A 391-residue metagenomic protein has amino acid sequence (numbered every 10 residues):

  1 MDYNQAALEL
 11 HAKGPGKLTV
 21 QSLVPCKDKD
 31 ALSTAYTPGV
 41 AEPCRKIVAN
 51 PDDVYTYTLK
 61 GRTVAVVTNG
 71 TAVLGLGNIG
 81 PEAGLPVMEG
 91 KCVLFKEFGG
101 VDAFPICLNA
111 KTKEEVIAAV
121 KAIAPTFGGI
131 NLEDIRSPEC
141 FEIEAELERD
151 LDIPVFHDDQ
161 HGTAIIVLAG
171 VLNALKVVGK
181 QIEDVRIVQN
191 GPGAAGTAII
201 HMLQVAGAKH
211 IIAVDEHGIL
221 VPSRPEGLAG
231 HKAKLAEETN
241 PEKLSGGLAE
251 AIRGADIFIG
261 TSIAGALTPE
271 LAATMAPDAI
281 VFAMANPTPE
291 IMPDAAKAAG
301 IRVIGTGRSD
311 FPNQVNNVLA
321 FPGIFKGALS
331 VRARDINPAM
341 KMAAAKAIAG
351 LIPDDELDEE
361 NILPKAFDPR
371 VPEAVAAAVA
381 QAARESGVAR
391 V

Functional and structural regions predicted by a protein language model:
M1-V155, A376, Q381-A382, S386-R390: N-terminal ligand-binding/catalytic initiation module
L74, I79-K96, H157, H161 (+2 more regions): Glycine-rich phosphate/diphosphate-binding loop of Rossmann-like nucleotide-binding domains
P105, N131-D134, V155-D158, Q189 (+5 more regions): General beta-strand structural signal in soluble alpha/beta enzymes
A124, I182, A251-I252, A272-M275: A short, aliphatic-rich alpha-helical micro-motif
N131-D134, I257-F311: ADP-ribose/adenylate-binding Rossmann-like module
D150-A164, V281-N286: Short, acidic/small-residue loops that bind anionic groups at enzyme active sites
D158-D159, K180, A283-V391: Adenosine-phosphate binding glycine-rich loop
